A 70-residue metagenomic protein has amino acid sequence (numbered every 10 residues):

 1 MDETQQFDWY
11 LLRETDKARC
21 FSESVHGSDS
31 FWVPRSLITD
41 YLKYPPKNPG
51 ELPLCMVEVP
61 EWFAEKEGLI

Functional and structural regions predicted by a protein language model:
M1-I70: Feature detects long, helix-prone N-terminal segments enriched in hydrophobes
